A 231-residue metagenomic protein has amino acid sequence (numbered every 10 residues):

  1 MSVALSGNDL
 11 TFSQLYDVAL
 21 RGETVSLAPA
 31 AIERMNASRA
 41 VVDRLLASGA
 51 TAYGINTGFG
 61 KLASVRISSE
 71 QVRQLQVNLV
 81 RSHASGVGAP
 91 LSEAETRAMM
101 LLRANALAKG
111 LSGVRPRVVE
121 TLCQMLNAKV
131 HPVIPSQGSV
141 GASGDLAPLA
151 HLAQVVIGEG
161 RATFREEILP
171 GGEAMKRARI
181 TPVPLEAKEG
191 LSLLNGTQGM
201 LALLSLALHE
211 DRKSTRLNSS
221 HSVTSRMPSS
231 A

Functional and structural regions predicted by a protein language model:
M1-R216: Conserved, well-structured ligand/cofactor-binding cores
T215-H221, A231: Conserved small/polar residues in nucleotide/adenosyl-binding loops
